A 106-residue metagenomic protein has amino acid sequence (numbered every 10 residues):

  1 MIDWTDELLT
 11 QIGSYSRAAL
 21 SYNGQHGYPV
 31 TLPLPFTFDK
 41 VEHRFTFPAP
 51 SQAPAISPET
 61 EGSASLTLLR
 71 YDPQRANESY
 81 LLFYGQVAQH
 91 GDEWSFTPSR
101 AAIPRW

Functional and structural regions predicted by a protein language model:
M1-W106: Binding-site signature for planar aromatic cofactors or substrates
